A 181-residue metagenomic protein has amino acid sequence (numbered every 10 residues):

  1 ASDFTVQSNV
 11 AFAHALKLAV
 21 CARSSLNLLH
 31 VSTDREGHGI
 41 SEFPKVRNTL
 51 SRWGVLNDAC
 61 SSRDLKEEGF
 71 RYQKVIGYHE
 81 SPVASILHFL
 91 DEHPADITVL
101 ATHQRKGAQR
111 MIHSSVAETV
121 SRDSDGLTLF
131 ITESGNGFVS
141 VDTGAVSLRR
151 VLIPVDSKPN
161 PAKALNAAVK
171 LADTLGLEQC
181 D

Functional and structural regions predicted by a protein language model:
A1-K45, V146-D181: Small/aliphatic-rich secondary-structure junction motif
T5, T33, H79, R105 (+2 more regions): Residue-level marker for beta-strand->alpha-helix junctions and adjacent short loops that shape enzyme
H14-L18, L26-L28, N57, D64 (+5 more regions): Short, structured motif recognition centered on aromatic/hydrophobic residues
K17-C21, L87-S140: Gly/Ser-rich helix-loop-strand patches that form or flank binding pockets for ribonucleotide-derived cofactors
S24-S25, F70, A95, G126 (+1 more regions): Short glycine/serine/threonine/alanine-rich loop segments
K45-L56: A short acidic, glycine-rich active-site loop that binds or catalyzes chemistry on phosphate/adenosine moieties
D64-T98, F138: Structural beta-alpha unit
V139-S147: Short boundary motifs at domain starts and secondary-structure transition points
